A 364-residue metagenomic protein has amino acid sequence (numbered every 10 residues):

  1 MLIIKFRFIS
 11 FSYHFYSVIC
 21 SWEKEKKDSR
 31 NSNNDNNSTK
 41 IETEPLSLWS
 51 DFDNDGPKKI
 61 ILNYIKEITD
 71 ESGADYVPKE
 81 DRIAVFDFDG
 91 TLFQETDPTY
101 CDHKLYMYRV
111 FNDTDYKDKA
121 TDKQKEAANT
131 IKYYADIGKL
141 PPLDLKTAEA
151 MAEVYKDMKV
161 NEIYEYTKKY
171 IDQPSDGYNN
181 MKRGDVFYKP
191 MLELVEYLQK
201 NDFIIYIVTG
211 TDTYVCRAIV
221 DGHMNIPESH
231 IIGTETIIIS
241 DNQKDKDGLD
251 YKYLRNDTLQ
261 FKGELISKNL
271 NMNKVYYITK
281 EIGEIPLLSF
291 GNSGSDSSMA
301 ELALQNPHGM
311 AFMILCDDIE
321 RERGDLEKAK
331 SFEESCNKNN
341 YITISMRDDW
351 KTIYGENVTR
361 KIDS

Functional and structural regions predicted by a protein language model:
I4-F11: Sec-dependent signal peptide recognition, specifically the positively charged N-region followed immediately by
Y13-Y16: Low-complexity, intrinsically disordered or signal/transmembrane-proximal segments
W22-K24: N-terminal Sec signal peptide cleavage junction
K27-D35: Ser/Thr/Gly/Pro-rich low-complexity, disordered linker/stalk segments of secreted and cell-surface proteins
N37-D247: Alpha-helical substrate-recognition element adjacent to the catalytic core
K40-L48, N161-S364: C-terminal cap/substrate-recognition subdomain and adjoining C-terminal extension of metal-dependent phosphatase-like
